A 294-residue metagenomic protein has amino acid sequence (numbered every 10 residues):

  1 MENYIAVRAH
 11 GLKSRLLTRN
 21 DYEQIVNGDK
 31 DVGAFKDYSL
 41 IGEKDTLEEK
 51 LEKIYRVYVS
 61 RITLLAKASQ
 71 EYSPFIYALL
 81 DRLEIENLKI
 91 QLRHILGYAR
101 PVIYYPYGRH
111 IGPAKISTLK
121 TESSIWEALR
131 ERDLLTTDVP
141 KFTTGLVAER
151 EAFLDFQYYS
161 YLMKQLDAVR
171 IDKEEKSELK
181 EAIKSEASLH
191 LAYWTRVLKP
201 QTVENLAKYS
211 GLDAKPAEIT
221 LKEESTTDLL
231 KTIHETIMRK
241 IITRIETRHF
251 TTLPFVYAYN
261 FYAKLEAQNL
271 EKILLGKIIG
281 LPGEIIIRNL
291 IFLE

Functional and structural regions predicted by a protein language model:
M1-E294: N-terminal domain-start signal
